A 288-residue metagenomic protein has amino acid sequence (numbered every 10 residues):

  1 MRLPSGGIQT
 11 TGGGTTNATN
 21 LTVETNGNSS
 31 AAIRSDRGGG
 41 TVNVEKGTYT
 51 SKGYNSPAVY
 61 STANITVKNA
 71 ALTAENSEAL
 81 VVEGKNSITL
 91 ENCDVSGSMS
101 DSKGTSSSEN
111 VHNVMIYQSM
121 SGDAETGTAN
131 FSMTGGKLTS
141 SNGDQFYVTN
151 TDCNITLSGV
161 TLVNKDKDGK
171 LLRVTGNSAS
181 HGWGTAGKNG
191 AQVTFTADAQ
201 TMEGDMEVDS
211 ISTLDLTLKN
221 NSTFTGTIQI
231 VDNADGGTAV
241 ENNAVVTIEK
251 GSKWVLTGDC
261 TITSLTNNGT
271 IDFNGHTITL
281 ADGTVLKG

Functional and structural regions predicted by a protein language model:
M1, S5-N28, R34-Y54, V59-N76 (+6 more regions): Surface-exposed loop/turn motifs in large extracellular/passenger domains
S98, S212, N233-D235, T263-T266 (+2 more regions): A short local loop/turn or secondary-structure capping micro-motif enriched for an aromatic residue
L172, I271, L286-G288: Generic recognition of long tandem-repeat/solenoid scaffolds
F224, D259, G275-K287: Extracellular, surface-exposed repeat architectures
V240-V246, W254-T266, T279-A281: Surface-exposed loop/turn positions within long extracellular repeat scaffolds, especially the passenger domains
